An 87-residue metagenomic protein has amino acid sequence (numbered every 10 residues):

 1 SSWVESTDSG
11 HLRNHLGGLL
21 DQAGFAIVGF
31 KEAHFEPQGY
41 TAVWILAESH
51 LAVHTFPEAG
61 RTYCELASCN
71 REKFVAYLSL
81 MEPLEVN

Functional and structural regions predicted by a protein language model:
S1-N87: Polybasic/polar functional segments that serve as interface/processing modules
